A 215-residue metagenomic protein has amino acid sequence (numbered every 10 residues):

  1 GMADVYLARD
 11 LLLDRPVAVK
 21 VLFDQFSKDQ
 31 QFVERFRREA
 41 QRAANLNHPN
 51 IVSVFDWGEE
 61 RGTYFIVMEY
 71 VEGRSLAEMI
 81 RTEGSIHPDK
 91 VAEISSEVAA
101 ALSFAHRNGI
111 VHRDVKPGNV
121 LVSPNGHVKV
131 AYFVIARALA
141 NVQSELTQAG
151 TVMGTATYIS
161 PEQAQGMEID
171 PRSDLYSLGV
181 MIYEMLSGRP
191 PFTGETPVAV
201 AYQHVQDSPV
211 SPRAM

Functional and structural regions predicted by a protein language model:
V21-N45: AlphaC helix of the eukaryotic protein kinase fold
S27-Q31, E83, P124-E168, E195-T196: Activation segment of protein kinases
W57: Activation-segment/catalytic-loop signature of the eukaryotic protein kinase fold
R61-S75, M79: Conserved short submotifs of the Hanks-type protein kinase catalytic core that shape the nucleotide-binding pocket
I94-S95: Activation segment signature within eukaryotic-like protein kinase domains
V98-I110: Protein kinase catalytic-loop region centered on the HRD/HxD motif
S187-P191: Structural helix C-cap motif within protein kinase domains
